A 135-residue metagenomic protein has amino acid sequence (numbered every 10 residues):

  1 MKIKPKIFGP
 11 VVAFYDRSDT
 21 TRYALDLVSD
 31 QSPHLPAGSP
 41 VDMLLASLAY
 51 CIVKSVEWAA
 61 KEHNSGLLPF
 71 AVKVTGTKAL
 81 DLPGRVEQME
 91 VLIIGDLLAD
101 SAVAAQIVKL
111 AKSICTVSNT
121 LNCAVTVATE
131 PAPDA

Functional and structural regions predicted by a protein language model:
M1-A46, K54-A135: Extended beta-strand/beta-hairpin segments
C51: Alpha-helical metal-binding/catalytic segments enriched in His/Glu/Asp
